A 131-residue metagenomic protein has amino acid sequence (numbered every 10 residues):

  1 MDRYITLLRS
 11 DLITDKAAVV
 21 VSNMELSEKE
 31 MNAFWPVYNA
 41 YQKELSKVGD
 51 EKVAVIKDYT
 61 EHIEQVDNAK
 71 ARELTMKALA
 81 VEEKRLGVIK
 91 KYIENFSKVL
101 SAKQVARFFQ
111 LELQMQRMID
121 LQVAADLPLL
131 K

Functional and structural regions predicted by a protein language model:
Y4-L7, D11, L86-K131: Amphipathic, charged alpha-helical segments and their helix-to-coil junctions in extracytoplasmic/peripheral assemblies
I5, V19-V99: Amphipathic alpha-helical segments
T14: Active-site-adjacent substrate/metal-binding segments within catalytic domains of carbohydrate-active enzymes
